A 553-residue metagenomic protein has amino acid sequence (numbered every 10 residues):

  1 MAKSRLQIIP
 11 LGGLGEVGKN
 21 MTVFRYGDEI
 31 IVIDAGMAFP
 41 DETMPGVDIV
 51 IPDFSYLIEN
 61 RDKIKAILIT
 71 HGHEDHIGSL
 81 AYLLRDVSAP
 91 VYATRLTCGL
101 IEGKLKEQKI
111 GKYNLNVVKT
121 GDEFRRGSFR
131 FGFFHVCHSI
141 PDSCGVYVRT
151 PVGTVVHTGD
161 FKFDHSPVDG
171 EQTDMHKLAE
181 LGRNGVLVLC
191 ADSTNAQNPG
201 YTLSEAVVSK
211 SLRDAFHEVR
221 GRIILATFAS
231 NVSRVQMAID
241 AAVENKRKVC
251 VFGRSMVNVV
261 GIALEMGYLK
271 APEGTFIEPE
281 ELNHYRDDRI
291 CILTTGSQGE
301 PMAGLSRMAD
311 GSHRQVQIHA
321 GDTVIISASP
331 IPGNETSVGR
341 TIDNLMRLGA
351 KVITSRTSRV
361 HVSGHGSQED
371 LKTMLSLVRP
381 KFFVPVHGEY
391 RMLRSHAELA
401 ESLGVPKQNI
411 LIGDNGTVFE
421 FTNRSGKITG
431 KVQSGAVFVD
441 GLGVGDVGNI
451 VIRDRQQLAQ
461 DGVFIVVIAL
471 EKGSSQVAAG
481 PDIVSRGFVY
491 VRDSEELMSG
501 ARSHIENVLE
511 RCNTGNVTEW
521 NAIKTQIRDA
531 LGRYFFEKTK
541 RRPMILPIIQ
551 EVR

Functional and structural regions predicted by a protein language model:
M1-L68, H73-Y285, A303-Q317, T336-R340: His/Asp/Glu-rich metal-coordinating catalytic cores of metallo-dependent phosphodiesterases/hydrolases acting on
I9, R25, G132, L293-T294 (+3 more regions): Residues in well-ordered beta-strands of folded domains
L14, A38-E42, K63-I64, T354-T357 (+6 more regions): A glycine- and charged-residue-rich anion-binding loop/surface
P90, V384, L546-P547: Short glycine-rich phosphate-binding loop at a beta-alpha junction
L105, A400, F535: Conserved hydrophobic residues forming the short capping helix/wall of the S-adenosyl-L-methionine
S128, S143-G145, D461-I465, I545: Broad gene-expression machinery/nucleic-acid interaction feature
N198-S327, I331-R356, V360-V517, K524 (+1 more regions): Hard-cation-handling environments
N516-R553: C-terminal tails and terminal domains of large nucleic-acid-associated and other macromolecular-machine proteins
